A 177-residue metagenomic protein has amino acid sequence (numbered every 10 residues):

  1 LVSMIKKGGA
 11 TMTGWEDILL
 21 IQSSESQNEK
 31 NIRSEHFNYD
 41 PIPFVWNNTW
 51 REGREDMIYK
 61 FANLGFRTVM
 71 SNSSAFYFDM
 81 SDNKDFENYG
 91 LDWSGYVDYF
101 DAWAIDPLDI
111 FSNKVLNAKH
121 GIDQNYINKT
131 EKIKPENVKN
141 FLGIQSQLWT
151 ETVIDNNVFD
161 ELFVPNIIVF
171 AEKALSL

Functional and structural regions predicted by a protein language model:
V2-L177: Substrate-binding groove of N-acetylhexosamine-processing glycoside hydrolases
